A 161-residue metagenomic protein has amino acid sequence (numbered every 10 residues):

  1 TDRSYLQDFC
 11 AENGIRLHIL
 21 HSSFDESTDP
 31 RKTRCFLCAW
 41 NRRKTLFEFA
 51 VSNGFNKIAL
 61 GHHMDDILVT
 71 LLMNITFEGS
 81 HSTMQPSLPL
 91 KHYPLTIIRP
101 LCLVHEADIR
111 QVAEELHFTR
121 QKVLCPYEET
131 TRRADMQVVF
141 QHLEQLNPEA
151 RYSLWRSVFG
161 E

Functional and structural regions predicted by a protein language model:
T1-L72, F77, A107-E115: ATP-dependent adenylation/nucleotidyltransferase module used to activate substrates
R3, A39, E129-R132, M136 (+2 more regions): Generic structural signal for well-ordered, non-membrane alpha-helical segments in soluble metabolic enzymes
Y5, T45, V138-V139, S153: Alpha-helical elements of Rossmann-like donor-binding domains used by nucleotide-donor carbohydrate transfer enzymes
S23-D25, L103, P126, G160: Short, solvent-exposed coil/turn elements at secondary-structure transition points
P30-K32, Y93-T96, R151: A short, structure-level motif marking secondary-structure boundaries and short turns
D65-Q145: Catalytic subdomain that performs nucleotidyl-dependent activation
E149-E161: A short, charged, Gly/Pro-tolerant segment at domain boundaries
